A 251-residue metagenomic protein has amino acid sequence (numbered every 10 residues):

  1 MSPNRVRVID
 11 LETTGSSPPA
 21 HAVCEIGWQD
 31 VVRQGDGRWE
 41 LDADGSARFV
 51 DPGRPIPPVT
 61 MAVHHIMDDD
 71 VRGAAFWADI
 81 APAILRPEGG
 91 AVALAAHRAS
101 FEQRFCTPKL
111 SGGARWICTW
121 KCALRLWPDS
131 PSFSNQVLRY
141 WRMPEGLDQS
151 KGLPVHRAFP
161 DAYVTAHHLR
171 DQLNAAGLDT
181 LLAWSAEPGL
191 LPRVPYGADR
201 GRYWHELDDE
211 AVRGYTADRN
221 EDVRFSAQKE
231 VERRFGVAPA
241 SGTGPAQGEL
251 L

Functional and structural regions predicted by a protein language model:
S2-V8, P19-I66, L85-R202, E210 (+1 more regions): Metal-dependent phosphoesterase core characteristic of DEDDh/y 3'-5' exonuclease domains
T14: Conserved Rossmann-like nucleotide-cofactor binding loop
D70-I80: Glycine-rich, highly charged phosphate/nucleotide-binding loops
L126, Q172, Y215-R219, R234: Generic structural signal for hydrophobic core residues of well-folded globular domains
E206-K229: Short, surface-exposed, low-complexity cationic segments
F225-A227, V231-G244: Charged, low-complexity intrinsically disordered segments and flexible loops
P245-L251: Short linear clamp-binding motif
